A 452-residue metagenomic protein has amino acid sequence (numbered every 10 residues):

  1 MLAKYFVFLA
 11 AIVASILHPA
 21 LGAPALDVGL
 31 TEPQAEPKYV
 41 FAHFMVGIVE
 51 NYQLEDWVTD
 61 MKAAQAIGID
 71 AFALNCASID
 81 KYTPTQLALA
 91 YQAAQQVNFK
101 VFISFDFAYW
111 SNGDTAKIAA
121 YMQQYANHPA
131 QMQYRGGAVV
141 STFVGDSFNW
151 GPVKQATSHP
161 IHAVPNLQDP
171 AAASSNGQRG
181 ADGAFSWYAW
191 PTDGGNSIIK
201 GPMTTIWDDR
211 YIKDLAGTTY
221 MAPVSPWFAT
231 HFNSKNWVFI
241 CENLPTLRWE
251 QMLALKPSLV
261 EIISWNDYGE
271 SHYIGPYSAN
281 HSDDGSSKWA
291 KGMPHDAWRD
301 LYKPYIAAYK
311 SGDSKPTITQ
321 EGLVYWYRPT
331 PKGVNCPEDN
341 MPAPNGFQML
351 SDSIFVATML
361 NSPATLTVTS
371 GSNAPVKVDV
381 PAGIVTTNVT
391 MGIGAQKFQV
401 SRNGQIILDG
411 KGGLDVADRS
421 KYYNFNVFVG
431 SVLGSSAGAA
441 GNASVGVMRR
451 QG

Functional and structural regions predicted by a protein language model:
M1-V28, G452: Fungal secretory targeting signals
D27-I354, S362-I384, T390-Q451: Glycan-processing catalytic domains of CAZymes
